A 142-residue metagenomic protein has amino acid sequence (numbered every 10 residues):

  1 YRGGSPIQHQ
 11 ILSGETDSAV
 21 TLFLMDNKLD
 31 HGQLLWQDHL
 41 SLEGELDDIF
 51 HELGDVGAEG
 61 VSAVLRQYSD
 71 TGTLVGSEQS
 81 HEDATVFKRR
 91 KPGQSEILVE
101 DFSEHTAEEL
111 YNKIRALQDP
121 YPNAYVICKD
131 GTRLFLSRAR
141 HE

Functional and structural regions predicted by a protein language model:
Y1-T85: Donor/substrate-binding cores of folate-linked one-carbon enzymes
G76-E142: Internal anion-binding site segments
